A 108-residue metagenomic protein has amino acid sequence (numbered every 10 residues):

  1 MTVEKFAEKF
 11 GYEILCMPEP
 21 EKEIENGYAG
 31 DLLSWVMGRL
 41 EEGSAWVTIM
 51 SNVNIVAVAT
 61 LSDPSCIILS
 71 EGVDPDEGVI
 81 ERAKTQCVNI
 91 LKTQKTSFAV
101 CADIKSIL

Functional and structural regions predicted by a protein language model:
M1, P18-E21: Generic structural signal for short, solvent-exposed loop/turn connectors between secondary structure elements
M1-T2, L108: Absolute protein N-terminus
T2-E4, T96: Short, structural beta-strand-to-alpha-helix junction motif
G11-P18: Short secondary-structure junctions
E21-I24, L33-A45, M50-L108: Feature captures the catalytic cores and cofactor-binding loops of soluble hydro-lyases/lyases that act on carboxylate
